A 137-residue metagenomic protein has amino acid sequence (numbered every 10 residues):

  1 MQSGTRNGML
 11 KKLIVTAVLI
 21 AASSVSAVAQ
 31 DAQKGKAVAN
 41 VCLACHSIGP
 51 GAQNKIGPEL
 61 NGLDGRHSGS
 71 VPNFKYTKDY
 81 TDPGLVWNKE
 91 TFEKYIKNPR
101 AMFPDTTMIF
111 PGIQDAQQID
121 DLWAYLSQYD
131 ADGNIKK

Functional and structural regions predicted by a protein language model:
M1-L10: N-terminal secretory signal peptides that target proteins for export/translocation
L10-T16: Sec-dependent signal peptide recognition, specifically the positively charged N-region followed immediately by
L19-A27: Hydrophobic h-region of N-terminal signal peptides that target proteins for export in Gram-negative bacteria
Q30-K55, L60: Sequence/structural segment immediately N-terminal to covalent heme-attachment motifs in c-type and related
L43, S47-G51, G62-E90, F110-D120: Electron-transfer interface patches adjacent to heme c in soluble/periplasmic c-type cytochromes and di-/multiheme
P58-G65, K94, A124: Generic alpha-helical structural context detector
V86-K137: C-terminal capping alpha-helices of c-type cytochrome domains
